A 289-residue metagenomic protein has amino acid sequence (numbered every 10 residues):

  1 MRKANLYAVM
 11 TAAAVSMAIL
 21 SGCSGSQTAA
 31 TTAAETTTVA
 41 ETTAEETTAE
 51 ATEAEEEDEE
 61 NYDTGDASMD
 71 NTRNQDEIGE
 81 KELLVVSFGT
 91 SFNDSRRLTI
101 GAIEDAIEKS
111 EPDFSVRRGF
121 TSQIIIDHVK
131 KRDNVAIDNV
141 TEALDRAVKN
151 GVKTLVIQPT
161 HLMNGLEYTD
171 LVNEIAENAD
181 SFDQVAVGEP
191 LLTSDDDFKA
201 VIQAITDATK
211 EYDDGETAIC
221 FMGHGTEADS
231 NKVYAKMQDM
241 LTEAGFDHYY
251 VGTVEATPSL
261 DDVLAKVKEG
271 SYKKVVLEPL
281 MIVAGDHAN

Functional and structural regions predicted by a protein language model:
M1-M10: Bacterial Sec-dependent N-terminal signal peptides
A13-M17: Core hydrophobic alpha-helical transmembrane segments of single-pass membrane proteins
A18-G22: C-terminal motif of bacterial Sec signal peptides marking the signal peptidase cleavage site
S24-Q27: Bacterial signal peptide processing site
A30-A54: Extracellular mucin-like PTS domains
T52-N289: Active-site-proximal alpha-helix that buttresses catalytic centers in soluble enzyme cores
